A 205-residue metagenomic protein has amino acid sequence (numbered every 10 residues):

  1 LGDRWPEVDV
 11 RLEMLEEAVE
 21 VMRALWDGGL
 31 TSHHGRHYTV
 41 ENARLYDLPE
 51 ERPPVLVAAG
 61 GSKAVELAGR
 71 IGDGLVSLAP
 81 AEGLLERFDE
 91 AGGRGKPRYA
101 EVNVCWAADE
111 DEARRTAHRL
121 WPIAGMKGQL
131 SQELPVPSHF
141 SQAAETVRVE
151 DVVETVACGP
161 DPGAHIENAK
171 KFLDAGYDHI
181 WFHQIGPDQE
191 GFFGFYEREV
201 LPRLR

Functional and structural regions predicted by a protein language model:
L1-R205: Active-site-adjacent structural elements that line small-molecule/cofactor binding pockets in enzymes
